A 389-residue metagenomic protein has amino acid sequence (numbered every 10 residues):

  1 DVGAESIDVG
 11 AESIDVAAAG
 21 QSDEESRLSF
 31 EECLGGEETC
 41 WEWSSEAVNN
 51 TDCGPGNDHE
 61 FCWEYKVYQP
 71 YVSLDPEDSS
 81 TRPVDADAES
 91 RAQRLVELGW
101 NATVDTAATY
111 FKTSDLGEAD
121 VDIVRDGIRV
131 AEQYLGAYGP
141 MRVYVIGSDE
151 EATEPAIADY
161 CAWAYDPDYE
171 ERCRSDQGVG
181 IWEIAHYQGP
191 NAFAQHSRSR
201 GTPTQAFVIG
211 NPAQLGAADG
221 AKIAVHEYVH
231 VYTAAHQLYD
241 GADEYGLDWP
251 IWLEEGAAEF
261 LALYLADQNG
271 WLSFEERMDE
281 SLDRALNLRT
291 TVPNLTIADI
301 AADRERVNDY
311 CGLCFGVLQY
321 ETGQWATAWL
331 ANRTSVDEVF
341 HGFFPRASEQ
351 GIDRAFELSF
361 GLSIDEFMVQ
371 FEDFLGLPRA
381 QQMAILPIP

Functional and structural regions predicted by a protein language model:
E5-D8, D15-A17, C33-G36, C40 (+7 more regions): Non-catalytic architectural context of zinc metalloproteases
G20, E77, V84, D126 (+1 more regions): Beta/coil-rich, acidic/histidine-enriched accessory regions frequently appended to metallopeptidases
G117-V124, A213-V225, L247-E255, G316-Q324 (+2 more regions): Solvent-exposed, acidic/flexible segments
I128-L135, E227-Y228, Y232-H236, L261-N269 (+6 more regions): Sec/Tat-exported extracytoplasmic proteins
A131, A257, D283-D365: Active-site-proximal alpha-helical
Y134-S148, Y239-Y245, W249, N269-M278 (+1 more regions): Surface-exposed patches in mature extracellular/periplasmic domains of secreted proteins
P190-N287: Zinc-dependent metallopeptidase catalytic helix centered on the HExxH motif and its immediate flanking segment
